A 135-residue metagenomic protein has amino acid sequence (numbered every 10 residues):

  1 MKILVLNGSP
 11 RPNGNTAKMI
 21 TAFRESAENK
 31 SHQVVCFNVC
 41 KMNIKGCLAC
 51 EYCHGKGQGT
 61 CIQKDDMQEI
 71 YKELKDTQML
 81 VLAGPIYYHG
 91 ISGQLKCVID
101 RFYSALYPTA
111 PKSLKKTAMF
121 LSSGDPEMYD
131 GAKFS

Functional and structural regions predicted by a protein language model:
M1-P108: N-terminal beta1-alpha1-beta2 submodule of the flavodoxin-like/Rossmannoid cofactor-binding fold
G93-Q94, P108-S135: Short, glycine-/small-residue-rich phosphate/pyrophosphate-handling segment
